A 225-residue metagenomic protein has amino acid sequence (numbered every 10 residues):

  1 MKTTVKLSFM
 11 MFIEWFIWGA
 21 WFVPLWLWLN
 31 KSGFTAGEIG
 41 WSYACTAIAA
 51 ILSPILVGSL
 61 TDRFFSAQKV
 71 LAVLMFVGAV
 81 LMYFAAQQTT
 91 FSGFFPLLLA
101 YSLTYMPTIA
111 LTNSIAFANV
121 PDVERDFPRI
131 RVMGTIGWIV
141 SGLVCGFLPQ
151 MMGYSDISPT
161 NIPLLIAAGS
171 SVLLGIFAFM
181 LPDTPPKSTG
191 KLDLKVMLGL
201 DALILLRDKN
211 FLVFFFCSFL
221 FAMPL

Functional and structural regions predicted by a protein language model:
M1, L181-F216: Juxtamembrane intracellular "pre-TM" segments in multi-pass secondary transporters
M1-I48, N210-L225: Helix-loop boundary and gating motifs at the non-cytosolic
F12, L81-M82, F91-L111, I115 (+1 more regions): Hydrophobic core of transmembrane alpha-helices in multi-pass small-molecule transporters, especially MFS/SLC-type
A47-I55, I139, L143: Residue-level signature of mid-helix packing/kink "hotspots" within the transmembrane helices of 12-pass Major
L52-S66, P149-G153: Helix-to-loop junctions at the C-terminal end of transmembrane segments in multipass secondary transporters
K69-Y83: Structural signature of the two symmetry-related core transmembrane helices
V140-I166: Transmembrane alpha-helix termini and helix-breaking/packing motifs in multi-pass membrane transporters
N161-F179: Symmetry-related core transmembrane helices of the 12-TM Major Facilitator Superfamily/SLC fold
